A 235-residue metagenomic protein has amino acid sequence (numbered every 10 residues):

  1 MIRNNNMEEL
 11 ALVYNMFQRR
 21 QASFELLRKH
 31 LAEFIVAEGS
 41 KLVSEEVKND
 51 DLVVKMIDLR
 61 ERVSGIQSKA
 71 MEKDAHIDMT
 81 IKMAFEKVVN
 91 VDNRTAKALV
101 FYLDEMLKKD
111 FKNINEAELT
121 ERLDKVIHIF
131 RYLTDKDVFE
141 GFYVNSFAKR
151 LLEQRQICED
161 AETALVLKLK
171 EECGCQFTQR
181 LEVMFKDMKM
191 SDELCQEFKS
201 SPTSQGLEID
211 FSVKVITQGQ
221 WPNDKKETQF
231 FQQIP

Functional and structural regions predicted by a protein language model:
M1-P235: Eukaryotic scaffold/interaction segments
